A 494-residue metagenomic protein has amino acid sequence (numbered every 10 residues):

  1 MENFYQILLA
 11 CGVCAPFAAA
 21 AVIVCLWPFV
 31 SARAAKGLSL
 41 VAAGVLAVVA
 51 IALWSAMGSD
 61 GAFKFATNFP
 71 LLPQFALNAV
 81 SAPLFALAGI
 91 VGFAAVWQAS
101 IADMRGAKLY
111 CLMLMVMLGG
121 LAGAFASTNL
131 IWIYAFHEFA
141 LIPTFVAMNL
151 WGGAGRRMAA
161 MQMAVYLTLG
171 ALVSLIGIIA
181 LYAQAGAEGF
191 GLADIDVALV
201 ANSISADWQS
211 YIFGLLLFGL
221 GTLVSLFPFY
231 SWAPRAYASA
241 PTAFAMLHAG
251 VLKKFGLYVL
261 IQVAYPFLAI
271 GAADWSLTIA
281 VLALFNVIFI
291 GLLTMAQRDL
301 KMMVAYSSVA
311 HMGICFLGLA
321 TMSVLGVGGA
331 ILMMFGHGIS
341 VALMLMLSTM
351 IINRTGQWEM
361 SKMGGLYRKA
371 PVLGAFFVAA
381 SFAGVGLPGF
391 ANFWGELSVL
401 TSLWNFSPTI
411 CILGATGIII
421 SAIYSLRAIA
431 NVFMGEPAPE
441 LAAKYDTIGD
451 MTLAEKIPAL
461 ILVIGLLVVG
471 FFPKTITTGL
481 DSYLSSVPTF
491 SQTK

Functional and structural regions predicted by a protein language model:
M1-C11, A18-L112, A187-L199, S482-V487: Transmembrane helix-loop-helix hairpins at membrane boundaries of multipass inner-membrane proteins
M1-N3, A122-T128, I261-W275, C315-L332 (+1 more regions): Helix-coil boundary and interhelical linker segments in multi-pass alpha-helical membrane proteins
Y5-A15, L77-A88, L130-P143, Q209-T222 (+2 more regions): Structural signature of hydrophobic alpha-helical transmembrane segments
A21-C25, W97, G119-G123, V146-A147 (+7 more regions): Alpha-helical transmembrane segments of multipass membrane proteins
F29-G44, D103-M117, I131-Y134, G152-V173 (+6 more regions): Membrane-interfacial loop-to-helix junctions in multi-pass inner-membrane proteins
G58-L72, F139, A171-Y230, L260 (+7 more regions): Juxtamembrane/interfacial segments at transmembrane-helix boundaries in multi-pass membrane proteins
L109-W208, T222, L293-E359: Alpha-helical multi-pass transmembrane bundles of energy-transducing inner-membrane proteins
F227, V341-L347, I410-T447: Predominantly late transmembrane helices and immediately cytosolic-facing juxtamembrane segments
